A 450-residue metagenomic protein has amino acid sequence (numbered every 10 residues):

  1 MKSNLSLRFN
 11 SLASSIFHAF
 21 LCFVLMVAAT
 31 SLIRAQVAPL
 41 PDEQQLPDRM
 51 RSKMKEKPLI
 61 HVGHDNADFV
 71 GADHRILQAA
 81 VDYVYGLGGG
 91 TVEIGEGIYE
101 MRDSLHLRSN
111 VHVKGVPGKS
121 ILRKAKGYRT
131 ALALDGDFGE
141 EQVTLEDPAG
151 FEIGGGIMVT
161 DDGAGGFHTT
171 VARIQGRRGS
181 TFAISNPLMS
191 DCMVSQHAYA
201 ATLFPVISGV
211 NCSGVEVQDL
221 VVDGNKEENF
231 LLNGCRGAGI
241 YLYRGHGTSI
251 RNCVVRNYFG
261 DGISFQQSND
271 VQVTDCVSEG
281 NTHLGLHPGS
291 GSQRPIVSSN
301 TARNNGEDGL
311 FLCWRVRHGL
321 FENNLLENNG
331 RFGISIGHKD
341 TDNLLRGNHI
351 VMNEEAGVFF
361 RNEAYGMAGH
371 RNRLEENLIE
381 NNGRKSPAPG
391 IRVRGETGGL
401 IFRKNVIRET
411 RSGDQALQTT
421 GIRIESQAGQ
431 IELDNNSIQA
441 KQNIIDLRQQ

Functional and structural regions predicted by a protein language model:
M1-S11, S31-D219, G224-N229, N443 (+1 more regions): Extracellular "leader-to-stem" segments immediately downstream of a signal peptide or signal-anchor in secreted/lumenal
S15-A28: Bacterial N-terminal signal peptides
H18, L32-A35, S412: Serine/threonine-rich, low-complexity intrinsically disordered segments
Y85-G86, H106-H112, S208-E216, L231-I401 (+3 more regions): Right-handed parallel beta-helix/beta-solenoid
R408: Catalytic-face loop-and-helix region of soluble metabolic enzyme cores
N435-S437: Long, domain-scale non-catalytic interaction/scaffolding regions in large secretory-pathway and trafficking proteins
